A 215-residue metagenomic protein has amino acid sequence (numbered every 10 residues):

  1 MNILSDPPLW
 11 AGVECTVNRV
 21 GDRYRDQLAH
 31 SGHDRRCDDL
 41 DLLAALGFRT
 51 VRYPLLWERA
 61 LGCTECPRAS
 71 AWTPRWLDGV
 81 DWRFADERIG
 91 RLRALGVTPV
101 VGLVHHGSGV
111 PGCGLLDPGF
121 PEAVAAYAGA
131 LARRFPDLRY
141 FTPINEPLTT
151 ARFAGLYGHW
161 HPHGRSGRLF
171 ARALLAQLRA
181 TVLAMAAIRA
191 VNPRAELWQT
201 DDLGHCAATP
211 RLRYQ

Functional and structural regions predicted by a protein language model:
M1-L40, A44-F48, A60-Q215: Non-catalytic scaffold segments within catalytic domains of secreted glycoside hydrolases
Y53-R59: Oxyanion-hole/transition-state-stabilizing segment in secreted/luminal serine hydrolases and related acyltransferases
